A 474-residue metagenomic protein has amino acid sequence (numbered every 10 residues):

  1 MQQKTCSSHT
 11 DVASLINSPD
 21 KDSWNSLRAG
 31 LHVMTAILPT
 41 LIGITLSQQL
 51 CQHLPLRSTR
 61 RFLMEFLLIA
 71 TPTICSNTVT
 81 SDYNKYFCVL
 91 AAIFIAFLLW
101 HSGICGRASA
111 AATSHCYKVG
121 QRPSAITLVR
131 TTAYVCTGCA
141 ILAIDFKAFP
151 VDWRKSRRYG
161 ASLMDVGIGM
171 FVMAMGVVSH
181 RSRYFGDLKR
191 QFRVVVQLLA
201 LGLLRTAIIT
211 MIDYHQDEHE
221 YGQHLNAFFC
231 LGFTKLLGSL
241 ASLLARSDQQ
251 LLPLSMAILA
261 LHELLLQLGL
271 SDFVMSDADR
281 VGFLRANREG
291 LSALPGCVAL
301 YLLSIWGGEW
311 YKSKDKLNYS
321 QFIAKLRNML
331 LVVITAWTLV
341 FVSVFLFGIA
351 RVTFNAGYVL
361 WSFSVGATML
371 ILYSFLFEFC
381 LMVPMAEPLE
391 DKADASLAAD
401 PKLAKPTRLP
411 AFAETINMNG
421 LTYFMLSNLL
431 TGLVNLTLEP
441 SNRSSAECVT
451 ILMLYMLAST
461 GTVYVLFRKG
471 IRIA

Functional and structural regions predicted by a protein language model:
M1-A474: Alpha-helical transmembrane segments and their immediate juxtamembrane cytosolic regions
